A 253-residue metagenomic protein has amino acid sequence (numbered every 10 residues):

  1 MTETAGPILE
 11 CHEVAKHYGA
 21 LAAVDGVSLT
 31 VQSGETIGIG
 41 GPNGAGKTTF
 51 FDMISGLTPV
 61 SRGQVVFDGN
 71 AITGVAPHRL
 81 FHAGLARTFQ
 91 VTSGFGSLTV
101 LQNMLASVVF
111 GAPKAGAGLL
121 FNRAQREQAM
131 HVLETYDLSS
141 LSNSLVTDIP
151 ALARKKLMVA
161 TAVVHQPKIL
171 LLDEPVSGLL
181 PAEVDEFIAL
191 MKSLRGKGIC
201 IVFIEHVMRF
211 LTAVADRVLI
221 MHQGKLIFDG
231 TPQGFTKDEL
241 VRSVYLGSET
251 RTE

Functional and structural regions predicted by a protein language model:
G40-P42: The feature captures the beta-strand-to-loop junction immediately N-terminal to the Walker
S55: Helix-to-loop junction immediately C-terminal to a conserved catalytic motif
G118-T147, A189-K192, L240: Conserved ABC ATPase "signature" region
L170-E174: Catalytic Walker B motif of ABC-type/P-loop ATPase nucleotide-binding domains
L211-A213: A short, surface-exposed alpha-helical micro-motif characterized by mixed small hydrophobic and charged/polar residues
